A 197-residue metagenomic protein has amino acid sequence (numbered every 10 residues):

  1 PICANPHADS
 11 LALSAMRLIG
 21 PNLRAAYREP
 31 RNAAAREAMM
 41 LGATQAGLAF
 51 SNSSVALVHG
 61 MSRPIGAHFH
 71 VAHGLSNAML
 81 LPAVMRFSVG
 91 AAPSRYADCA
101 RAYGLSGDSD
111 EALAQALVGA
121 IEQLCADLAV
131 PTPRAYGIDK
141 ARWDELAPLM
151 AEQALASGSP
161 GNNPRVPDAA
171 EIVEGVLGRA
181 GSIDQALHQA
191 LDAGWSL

Functional and structural regions predicted by a protein language model:
P1-I2, A26, A46, H68 (+5 more regions): Alpha-helix C-capping/helix-to-loop hinge sites
P1-S53: Carboxylate- and glycine-rich phosphate/diphosphate-binding segment that chelates Mg2+/Mn2+
A4, R28, N32, A49-V55 (+4 more regions): Intrinsically disordered or highly flexible coil/loop and linker segments, enriched in small and charged/polar residues
P6-R17, V55, L75, G90-P93 (+2 more regions): Alpha-helix N-cap/helix-start motif at coil-to-helix transitions, marked by capping-box chemistry
L13-R24, M40-T44, V58, S62 (+7 more regions): Predominant activation on well-ordered alpha-helical scaffold segments within soluble catalytic domains
T44-N77, S157-G161: Glycine-rich phosphate/pyrophosphate-binding beta-alpha loops
V71-A135: Active-site pocket-lining segment
S106-L197: C-terminal charged capping/lid subdomain of soluble metabolic enzymes
